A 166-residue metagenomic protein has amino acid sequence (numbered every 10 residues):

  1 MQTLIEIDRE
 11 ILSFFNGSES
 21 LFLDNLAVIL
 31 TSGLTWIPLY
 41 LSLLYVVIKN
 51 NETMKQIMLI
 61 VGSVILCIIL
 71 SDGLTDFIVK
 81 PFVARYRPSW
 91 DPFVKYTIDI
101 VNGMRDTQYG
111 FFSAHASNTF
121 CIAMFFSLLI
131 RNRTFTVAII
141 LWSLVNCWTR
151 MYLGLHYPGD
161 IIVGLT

Functional and structural regions predicted by a protein language model:
M1-Y40, T75-D106: N-terminal transmembrane-helix/juxtamembrane module of multi-pass inner/ER membrane proteins
E19-D24, V28, N51-I60, N102 (+2 more regions): Juxtamembrane/transmembrane-helix boundary motifs in multi-pass membrane proteins
I29, I37, L59, S63 (+1 more regions): Alpha-helical transmembrane segments of integral membrane proteins
T31-V47, G62, H115: Hydrophobic alpha-helical transmembrane segments
L39-N50, T119-S127: Hydrophobic, aromatic-rich transmembrane alpha-helices and their immediate juxtamembrane boundary segments
L44-T75, F135-T136: Interfacial segments of alpha-helical transmembrane regions
I48-E52, A84-S89, L155-G159: Transmembrane helix-loop junctions in multipass membrane proteins, especially transporters and channels
D99-T166: Membrane-embedded catalytic cores of phosphoryl/pyrophosphoryl-handling enzymes
